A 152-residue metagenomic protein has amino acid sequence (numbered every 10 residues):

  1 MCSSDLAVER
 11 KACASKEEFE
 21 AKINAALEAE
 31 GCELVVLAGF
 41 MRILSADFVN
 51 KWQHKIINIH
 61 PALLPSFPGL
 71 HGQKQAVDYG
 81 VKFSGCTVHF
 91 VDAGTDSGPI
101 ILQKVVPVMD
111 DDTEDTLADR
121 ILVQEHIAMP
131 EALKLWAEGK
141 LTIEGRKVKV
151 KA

Functional and structural regions predicted by a protein language model:
M1-S3: Short, small-residue-biased leader/transition segments that mark boundaries at the very start of proteins
L6-C32: Glycine/small-residue-rich loop that forms an oxyanion/phosphate-binding "nest" at active or ligand-binding sites
L34, A38-V150: Donor/substrate-binding cores of folate-linked one-carbon enzymes
